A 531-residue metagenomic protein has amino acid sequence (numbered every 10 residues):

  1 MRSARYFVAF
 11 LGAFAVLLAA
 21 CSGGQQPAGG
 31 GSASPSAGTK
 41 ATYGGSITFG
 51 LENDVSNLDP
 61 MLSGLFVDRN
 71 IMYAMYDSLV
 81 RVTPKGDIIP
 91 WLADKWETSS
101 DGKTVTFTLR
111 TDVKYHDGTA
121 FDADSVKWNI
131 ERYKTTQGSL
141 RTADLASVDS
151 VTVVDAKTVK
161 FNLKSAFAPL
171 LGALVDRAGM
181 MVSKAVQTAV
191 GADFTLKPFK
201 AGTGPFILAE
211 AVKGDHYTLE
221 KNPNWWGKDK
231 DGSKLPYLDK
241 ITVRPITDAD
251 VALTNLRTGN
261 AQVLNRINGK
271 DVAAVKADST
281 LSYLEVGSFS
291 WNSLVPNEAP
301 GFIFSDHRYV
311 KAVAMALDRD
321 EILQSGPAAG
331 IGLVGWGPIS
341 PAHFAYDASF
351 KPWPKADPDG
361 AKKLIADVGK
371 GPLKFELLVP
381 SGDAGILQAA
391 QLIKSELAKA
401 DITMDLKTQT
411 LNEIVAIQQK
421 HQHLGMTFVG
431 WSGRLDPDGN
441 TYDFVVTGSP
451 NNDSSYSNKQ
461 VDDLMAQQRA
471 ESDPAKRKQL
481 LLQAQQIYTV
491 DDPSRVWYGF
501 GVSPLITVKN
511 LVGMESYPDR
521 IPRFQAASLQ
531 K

Functional and structural regions predicted by a protein language model:
L17-A20: C-terminal motif of bacterial Sec signal peptides marking the signal peptidase cleavage site
S32, V212-H216, N292, A316-Y346 (+2 more regions): Detector for C-terminal structural segments
G38-A41, V67-S100, R177-T203, I207-L208 (+7 more regions): Short, solvent-exposed loop/beta-turn-alpha elements that line the ligand-binding surface or hinge of extracytoplasmic
T48, D122-N129, A156-N162, G204-P205 (+6 more regions): Alpha-helical secondary-structure segments
D94-S139, V154, K160-N162, I303-S305: Aromatic- and charge-enriched surface segment that lines or borders ligand/interaction sites
T108, A143-V186, I207-V212: Surface-exposed binding/hinge segments that line and control ligand-binding clefts or catalytic entry sites
F206, L333-D367, D383-L387: Structural transition elements
W225-A274, F289, T403: Ligand-site clamp/hinge motif
